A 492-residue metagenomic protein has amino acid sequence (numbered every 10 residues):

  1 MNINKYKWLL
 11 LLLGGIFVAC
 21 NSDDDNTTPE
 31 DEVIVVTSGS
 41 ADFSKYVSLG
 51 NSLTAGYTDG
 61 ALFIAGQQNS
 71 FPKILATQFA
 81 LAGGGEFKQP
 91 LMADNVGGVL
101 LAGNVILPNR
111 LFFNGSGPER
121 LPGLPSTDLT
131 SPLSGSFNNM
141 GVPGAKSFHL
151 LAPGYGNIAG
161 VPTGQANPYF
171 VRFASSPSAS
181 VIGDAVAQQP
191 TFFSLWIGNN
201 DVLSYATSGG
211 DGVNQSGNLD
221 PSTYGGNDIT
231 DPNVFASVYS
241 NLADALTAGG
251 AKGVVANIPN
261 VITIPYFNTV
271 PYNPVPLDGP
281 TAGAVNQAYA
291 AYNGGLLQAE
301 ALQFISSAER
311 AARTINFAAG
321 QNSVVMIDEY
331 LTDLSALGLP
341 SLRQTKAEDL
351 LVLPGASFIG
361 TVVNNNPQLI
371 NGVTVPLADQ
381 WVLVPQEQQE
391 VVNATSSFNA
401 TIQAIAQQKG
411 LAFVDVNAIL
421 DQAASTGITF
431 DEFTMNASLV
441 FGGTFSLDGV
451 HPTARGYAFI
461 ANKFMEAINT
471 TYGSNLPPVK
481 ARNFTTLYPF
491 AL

Functional and structural regions predicted by a protein language model:
N4-L11: Sec-dependent signal peptide recognition, specifically the positively charged N-region followed immediately by
L11-L13, T470: A periodicity- and composition-biased signal for non-globular, repetitive helical segments
I16-A19: C-terminal motif of bacterial Sec signal peptides marking the signal peptidase cleavage site
N21-L492: Conserved active-site regions of diverse hydrolases
